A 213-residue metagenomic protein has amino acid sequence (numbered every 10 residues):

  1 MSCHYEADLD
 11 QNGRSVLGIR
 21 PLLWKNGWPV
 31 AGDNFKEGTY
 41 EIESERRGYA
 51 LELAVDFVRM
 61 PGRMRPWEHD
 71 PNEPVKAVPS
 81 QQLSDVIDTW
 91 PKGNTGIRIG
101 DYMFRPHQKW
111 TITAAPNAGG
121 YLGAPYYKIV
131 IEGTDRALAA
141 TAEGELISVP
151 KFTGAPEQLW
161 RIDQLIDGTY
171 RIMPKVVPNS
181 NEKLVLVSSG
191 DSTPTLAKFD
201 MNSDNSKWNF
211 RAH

Functional and structural regions predicted by a protein language model:
M1-C3: Conserved beta-propeller blade signature
Y5-A7: C-terminal capping/gating helix-and-loop segments adjacent to ligand/active sites or protein-protein/ligand interfaces
L9-K36: Beta-propeller fold recognition
K36-H213: Lectin-like carbohydrate-binding module/patch detector with strong preference for beta-trefoil
